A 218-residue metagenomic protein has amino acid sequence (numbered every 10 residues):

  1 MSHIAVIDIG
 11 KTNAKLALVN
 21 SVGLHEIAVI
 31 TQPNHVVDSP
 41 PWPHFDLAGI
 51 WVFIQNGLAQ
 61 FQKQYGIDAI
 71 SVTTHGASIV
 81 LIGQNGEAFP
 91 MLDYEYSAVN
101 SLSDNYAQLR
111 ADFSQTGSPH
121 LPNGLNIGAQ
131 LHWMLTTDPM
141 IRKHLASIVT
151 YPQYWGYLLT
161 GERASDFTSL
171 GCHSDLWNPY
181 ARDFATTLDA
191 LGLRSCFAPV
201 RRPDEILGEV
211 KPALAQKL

Functional and structural regions predicted by a protein language model:
M1-M91, T116, H144, R194-P199 (+1 more regions): N-terminal glycine/serine-rich phosphate-binding loop of ATP-dependent small-molecule kinases, especially carbohydrate
I9-K11, Q115-L218: Gly/Ser/Thr-rich active-site cleft segment
D38-P41, N100-Y106, L176-N178, V210-K211: Short, charged, surface-exposed secondary-structure boundary motifs
W51-Q55, A59, N100, D104 (+1 more regions): Generic alpha-helical structural signal
T74, E95, D204: Residues that line or immediately flank small-molecule/substrate-binding pockets and catalytic motifs
N85-V99, G171-H173: A charged helix-plus-loop insertion that forms the helical arch/lid used to bind and gate nucleic-acid substrates
E95-S114: Short alpha-helix plus adjacent loop in nuclease-associated cores
